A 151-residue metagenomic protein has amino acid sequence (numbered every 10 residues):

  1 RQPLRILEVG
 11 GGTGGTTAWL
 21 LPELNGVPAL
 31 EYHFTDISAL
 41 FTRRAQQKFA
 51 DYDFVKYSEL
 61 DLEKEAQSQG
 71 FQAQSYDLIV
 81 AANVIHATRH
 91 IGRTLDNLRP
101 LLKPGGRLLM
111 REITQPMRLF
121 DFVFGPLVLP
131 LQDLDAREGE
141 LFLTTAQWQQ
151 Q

Functional and structural regions predicted by a protein language model:
R1-Q151: 4′-phosphopantetheine-dependent carrier domains
